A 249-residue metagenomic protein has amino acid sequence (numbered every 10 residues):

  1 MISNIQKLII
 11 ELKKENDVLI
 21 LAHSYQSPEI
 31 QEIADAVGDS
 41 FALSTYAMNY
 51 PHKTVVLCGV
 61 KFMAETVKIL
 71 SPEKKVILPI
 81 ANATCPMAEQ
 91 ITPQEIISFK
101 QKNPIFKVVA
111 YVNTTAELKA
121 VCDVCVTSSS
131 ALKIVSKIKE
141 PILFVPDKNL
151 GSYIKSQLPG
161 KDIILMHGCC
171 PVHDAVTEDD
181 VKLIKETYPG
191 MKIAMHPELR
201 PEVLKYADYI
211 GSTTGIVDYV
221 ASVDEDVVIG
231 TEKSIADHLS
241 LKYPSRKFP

Functional and structural regions predicted by a protein language model:
M1-G230, S234-P249: Active-site loop-to-helix "anion-binding N-cap" substructures in soluble metabolic enzymes
